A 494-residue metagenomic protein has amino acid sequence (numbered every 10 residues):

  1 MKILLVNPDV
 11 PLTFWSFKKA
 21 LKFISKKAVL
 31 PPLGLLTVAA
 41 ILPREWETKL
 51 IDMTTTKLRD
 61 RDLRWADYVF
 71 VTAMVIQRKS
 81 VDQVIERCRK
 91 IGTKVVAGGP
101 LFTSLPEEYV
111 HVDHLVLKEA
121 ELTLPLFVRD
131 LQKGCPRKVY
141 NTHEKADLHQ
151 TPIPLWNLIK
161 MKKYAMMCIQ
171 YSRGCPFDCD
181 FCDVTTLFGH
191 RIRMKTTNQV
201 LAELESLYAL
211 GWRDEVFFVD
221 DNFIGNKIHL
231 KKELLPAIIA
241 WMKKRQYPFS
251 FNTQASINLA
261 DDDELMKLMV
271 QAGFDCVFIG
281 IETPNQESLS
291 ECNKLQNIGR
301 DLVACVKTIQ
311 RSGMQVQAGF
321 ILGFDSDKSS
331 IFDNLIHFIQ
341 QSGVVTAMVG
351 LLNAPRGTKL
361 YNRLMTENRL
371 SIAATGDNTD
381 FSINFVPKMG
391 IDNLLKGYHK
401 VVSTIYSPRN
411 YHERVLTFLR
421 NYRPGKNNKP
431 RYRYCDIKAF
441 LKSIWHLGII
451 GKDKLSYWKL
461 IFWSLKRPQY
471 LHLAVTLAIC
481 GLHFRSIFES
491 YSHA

Functional and structural regions predicted by a protein language model:
M1-W212: Acidic, low-complexity intrinsically disordered segments
K2-L5, L12, E47, D62 (+3 more regions): Radical SAM enzyme core and accessory elements
L5, V71, F218-D220, I279 (+1 more regions): Conserved beta-strand positions
V10-F17, S104-E107, D220, N226-I228 (+5 more regions): Flexible glycine/acidic-rich beta-alpha junction loops that bind and position SAM and/or redox cofactors in anaerobic
E45, I91, F127-G134, T151-P154 (+9 more regions): Phosphate/oxyanion-binding loops and surfaces in catalytic or ligand/nucleic-acid-binding neighborhoods
I51-T55, K145-T151, Q315, D327-G350 (+1 more regions): A C-terminal junction/extension of Radical SAM enzymes
E107-L126, L268-C276, I336-V349: Structural recognition of alpha->loop->beta junctions
Q150-Q317, F324-H337, M365, A373: Radical SAM [4Fe-4S] cluster-binding motif and immediate context
